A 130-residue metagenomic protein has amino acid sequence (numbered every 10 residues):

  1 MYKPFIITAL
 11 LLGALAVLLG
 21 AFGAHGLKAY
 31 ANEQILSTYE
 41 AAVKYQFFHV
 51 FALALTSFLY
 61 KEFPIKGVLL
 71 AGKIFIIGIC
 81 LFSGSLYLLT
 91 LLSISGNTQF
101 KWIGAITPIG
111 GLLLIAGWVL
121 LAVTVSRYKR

Functional and structural regions predicted by a protein language model:
M1-R130: Polytopic transmembrane helical bundles with strong interfacial aromatic enrichment
